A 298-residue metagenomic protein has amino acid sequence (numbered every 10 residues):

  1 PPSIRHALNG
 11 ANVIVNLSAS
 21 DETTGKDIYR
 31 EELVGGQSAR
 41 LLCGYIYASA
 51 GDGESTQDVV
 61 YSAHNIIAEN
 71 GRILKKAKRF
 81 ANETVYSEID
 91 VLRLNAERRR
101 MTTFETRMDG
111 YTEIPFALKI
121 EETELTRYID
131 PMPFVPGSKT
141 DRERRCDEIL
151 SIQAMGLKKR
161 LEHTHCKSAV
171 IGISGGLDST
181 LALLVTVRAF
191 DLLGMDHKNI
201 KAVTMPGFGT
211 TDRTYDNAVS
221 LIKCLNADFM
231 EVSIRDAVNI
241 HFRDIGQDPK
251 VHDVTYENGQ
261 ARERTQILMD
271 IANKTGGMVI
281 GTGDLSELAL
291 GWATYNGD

Functional and structural regions predicted by a protein language model:
P1, T84-V85, I89-L161: Flexible inter-domain linker/hinge segments
P2-V85: CN hydrolase (nitrilase-like) catalytic-core segments centered on the catalytic cysteine and neighboring Lys/Glu
I4-N12, F190, L225, P249-D298: Active-site adenylate/phosphate-handling loop in enzymes that bind or generate adenylated species
R40-L41, R72, R160-K167, R188-I200 (+5 more regions): Secondary-structure transition/capping motifs at alpha-helix termini and the adjoining loop/turn into the next element
T84-Y86, P115-P133, M195, N199-T255 (+2 more regions): A conserved beta-strand->alpha-helix junction
P131-R145, T164-I173, A202-T204, D248-V254 (+1 more regions): Glycine- and acidic
I149, Q153-G194: A phosphate-binding catalytic loop at a beta-strand-loop-alpha-helix junction that coordinates phosphoryl groups
I173-T186, R213-N217, I245, T294-G297: Short glycine/threonine-rich loop-to-helix capping motif typified by GTGT followed within a few residues by an Asp-Pro
